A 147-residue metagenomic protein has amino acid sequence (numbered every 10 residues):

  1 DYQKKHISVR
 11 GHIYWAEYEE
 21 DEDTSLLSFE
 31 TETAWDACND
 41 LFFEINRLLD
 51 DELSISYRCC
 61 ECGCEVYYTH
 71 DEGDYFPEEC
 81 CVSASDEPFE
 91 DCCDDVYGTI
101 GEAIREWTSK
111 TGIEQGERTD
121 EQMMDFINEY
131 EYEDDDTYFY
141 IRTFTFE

Functional and structural regions predicted by a protein language model:
D1-E147: Intrinsic low-complexity, intrinsically disordered or marginally ordered coil/linker segments
